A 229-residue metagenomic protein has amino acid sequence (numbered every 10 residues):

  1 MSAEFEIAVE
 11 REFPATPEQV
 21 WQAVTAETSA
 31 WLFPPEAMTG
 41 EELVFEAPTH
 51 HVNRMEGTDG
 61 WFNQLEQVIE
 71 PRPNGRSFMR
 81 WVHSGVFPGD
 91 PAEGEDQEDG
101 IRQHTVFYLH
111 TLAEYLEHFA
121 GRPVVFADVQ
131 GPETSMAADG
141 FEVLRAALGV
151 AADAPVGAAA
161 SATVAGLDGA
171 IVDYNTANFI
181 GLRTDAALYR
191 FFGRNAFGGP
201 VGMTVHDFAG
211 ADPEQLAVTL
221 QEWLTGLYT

Functional and structural regions predicted by a protein language model:
M1-A37, Q97-A151: Hydrophobic ligand-binding cavity/cleft-lining segments
E6-G89: Ordered, small/hydrophobic-rich secondary-structure cores
T16, T25-T28, T39, T49 (+11 more regions): Residue-identity detector for threonine
E36-E46, I69-P71, D153, D168-Y174 (+1 more regions): Short, exposed beta-strand/loop patches in secreted or surface proteins that constitute
A37, R54-G57, R72, A146 (+3 more regions): Generic detector of intrinsically disordered, low-complexity, polar/charged segments
R54-Q103, P123, D173-T229: Beta-strand/loop substructures that line and gate deep hydrophobic ligand-binding cavities in soluble
H118-F119, G157, G198: Glycine-centered secondary-structure boundary/capping sites
V124-A186: Acidic, Ser/Thr-rich low-complexity intrinsically disordered segments
